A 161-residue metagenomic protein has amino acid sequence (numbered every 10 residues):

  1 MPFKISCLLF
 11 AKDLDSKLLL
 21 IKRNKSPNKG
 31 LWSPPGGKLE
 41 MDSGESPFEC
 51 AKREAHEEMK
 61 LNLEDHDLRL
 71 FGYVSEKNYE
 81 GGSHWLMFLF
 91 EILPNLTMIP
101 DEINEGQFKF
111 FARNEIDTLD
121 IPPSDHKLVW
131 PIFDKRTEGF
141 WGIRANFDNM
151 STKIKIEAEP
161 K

Functional and structural regions predicted by a protein language model:
M1-L19, P35, L39-E40: Conserved N-terminal beta-strand and adjoining loop/helix that marks the start of the Nudix/MutT-like hydrolase domain
L9, F88-I92, A145: Short beta-strand element of the conserved SAM-dependent methyltransferase core
P27-W32, H84: A conserved beta-turn-beta hairpin within the catalytic core of GNAT-like acetyltransferases that forms part
L39-H66, S75-K127, K155-K161: Unchanged
I121, H126, I132, T137-E138: Nucleic-acid endonuclease domains
F133-K161: Charged phosphate-binding loop/patch that engages nucleotide di/tri-phosphates or the phosphate backbone of nucleic
